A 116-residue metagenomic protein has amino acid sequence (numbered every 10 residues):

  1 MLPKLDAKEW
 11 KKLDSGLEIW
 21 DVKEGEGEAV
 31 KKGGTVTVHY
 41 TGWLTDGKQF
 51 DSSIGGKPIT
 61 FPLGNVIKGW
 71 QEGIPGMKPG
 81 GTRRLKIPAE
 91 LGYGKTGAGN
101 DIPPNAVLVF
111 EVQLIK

Functional and structural regions predicted by a protein language model:
M1-K116: Cross-family detector of peptidyl-prolyl cis-trans isomerase
